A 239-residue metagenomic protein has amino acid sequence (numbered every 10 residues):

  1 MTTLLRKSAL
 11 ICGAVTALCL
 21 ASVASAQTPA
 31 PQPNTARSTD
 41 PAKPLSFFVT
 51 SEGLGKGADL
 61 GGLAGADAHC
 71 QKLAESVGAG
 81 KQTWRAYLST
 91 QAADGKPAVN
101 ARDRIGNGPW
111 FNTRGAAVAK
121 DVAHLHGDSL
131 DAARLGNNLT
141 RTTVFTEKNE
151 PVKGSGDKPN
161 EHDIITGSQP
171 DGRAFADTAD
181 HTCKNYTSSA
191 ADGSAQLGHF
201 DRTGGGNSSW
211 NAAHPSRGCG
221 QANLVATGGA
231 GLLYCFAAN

Functional and structural regions predicted by a protein language model:
T2-C12: Bacterial N-terminal signal peptides that target proteins for export
L4-L5, L18, A30: Serine/threonine-rich, low-complexity intrinsically disordered segments
I11-A21: Bacterial N-terminal signal peptides
S22-A26: Sec/Tat signal peptide C-region and signal peptidase I cleavage site
Q27-N239: Secreted/extracellular ectodomain signature
